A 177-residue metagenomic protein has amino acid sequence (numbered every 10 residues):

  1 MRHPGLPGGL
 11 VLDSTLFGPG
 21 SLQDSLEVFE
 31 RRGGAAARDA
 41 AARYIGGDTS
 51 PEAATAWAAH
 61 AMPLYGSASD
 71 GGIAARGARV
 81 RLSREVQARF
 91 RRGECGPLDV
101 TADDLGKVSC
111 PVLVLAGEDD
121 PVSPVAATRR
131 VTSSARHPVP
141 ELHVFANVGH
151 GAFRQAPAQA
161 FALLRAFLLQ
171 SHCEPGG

Functional and structural regions predicted by a protein language model:
G8-G46: Flexible "cap/lid" loop of the alpha/beta hydrolase fold
V11, L113-L115, H143: Conserved hydrophobic packing residues within short motifs/helices of P-loop NTPase cores of ABC-family ATPases
S21-L26, I73-R76, Q155-P157: Short aromatic-enriched loop/helix-cap "lid" or pocket-rim segments at secondary-structure transitions that line
A36-D103, C110: Alpha/beta-hydrolase
V108, V114-A116, D120: Short beta-strand/loop motif that positions the catalytic acidic residue of the alpha/beta-hydrolase fold
P121-A127: Conserved alpha/beta-hydrolase "acid-adjacent" motif
R129-P140: Active-site-adjacent alpha-helix of alpha/beta-hydrolase-fold enzymes
P138-G177: Catalytic active-site module of serine/aspartate enzymes centered on a nucleophile-bearing elbow/loop
